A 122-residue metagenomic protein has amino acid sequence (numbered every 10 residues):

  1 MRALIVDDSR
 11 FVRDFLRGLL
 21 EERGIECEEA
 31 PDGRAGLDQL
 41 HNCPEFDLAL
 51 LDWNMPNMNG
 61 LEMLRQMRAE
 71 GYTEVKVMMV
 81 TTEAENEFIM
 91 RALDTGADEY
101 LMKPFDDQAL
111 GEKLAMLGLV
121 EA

Functional and structural regions predicted by a protein language model:
D14-E22: Charged docking surfaces used in two-component/phosphorelay signaling
E29-D38, G60: Helix N-cap/capping motif at the beta->alpha junctions
D38, L61-T73: Short amphipathic alpha-helix used as the core "switch/output" element in two-component signaling
P44-L50: Active-site beta3 strand of CheY-like receiver
M55: Receiver (REC) domain active-site loop signature in two-component systems and cognate sites in sensor histidine kinases
E62, A84-E99: Alpha4 helix (beta4-alpha4-beta5 surface) of REC/receiver domains from two-component response regulators
F105-L114: C-terminal output helix
